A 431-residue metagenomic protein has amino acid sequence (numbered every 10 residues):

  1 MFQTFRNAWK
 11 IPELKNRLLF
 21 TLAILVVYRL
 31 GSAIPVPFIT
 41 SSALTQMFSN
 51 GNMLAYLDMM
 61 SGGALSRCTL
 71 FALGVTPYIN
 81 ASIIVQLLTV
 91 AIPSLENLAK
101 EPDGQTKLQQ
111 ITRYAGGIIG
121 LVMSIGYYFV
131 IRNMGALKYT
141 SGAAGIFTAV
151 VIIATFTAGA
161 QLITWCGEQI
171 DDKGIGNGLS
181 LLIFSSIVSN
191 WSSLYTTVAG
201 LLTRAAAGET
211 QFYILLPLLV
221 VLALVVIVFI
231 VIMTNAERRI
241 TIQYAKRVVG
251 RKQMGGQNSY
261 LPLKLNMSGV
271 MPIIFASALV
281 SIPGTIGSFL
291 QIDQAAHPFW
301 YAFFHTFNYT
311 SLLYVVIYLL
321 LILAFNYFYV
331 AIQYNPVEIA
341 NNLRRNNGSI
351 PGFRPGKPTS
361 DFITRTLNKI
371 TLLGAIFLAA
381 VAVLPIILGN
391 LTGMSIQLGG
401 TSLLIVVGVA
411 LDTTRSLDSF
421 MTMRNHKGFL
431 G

Functional and structural regions predicted by a protein language model:
M1-A99, D103-G431: N-terminal cationic and glycine-rich segments that engage phosphates or anionic surfaces
